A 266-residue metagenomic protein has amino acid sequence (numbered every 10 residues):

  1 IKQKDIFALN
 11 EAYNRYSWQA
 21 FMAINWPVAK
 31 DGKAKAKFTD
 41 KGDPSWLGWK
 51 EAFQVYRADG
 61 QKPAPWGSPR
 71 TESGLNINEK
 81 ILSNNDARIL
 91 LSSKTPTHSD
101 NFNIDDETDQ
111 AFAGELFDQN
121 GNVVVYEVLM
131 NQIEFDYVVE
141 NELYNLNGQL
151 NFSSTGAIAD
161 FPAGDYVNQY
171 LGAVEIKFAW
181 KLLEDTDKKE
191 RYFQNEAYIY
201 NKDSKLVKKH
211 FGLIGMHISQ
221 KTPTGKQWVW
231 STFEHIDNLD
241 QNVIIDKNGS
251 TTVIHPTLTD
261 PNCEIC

Functional and structural regions predicted by a protein language model:
I1-C266: Conserved small-residue
